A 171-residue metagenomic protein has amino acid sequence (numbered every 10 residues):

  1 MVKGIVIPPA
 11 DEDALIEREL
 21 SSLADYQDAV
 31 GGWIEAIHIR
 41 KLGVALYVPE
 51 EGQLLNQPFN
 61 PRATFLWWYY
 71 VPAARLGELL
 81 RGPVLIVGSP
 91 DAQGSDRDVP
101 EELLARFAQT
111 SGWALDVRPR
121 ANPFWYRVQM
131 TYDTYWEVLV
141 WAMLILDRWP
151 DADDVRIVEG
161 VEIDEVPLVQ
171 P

Functional and structural regions predicted by a protein language model:
M1-G4: Extreme N-terminal starter segment of soluble prokaryotic enzymes
D13-L15, E19-V44: Amphipathic alpha-helical packing elements
E17-L20, V128-D133: Short, contiguous acidic and Ser/Thr-rich linear segments
A29-W33, T131-R156: A short, charged, amphipathic alpha-helix used as a generic interaction element across diverse proteins
L42-W68: Short, structured protein-protein interaction patches enriched in aromatics and acidic/basic residues, typified by
Y70-Q109: Polybasic, proline/glycine-rich intrinsically disordered low-complexity segments
A105-Y126: Short aromatic-glycine-(Arg/Gly/Cys) micro-motifs in beta-strand/loop hairpins
R148-P171: Short, mixed-charge low-complexity intrinsically disordered segments
